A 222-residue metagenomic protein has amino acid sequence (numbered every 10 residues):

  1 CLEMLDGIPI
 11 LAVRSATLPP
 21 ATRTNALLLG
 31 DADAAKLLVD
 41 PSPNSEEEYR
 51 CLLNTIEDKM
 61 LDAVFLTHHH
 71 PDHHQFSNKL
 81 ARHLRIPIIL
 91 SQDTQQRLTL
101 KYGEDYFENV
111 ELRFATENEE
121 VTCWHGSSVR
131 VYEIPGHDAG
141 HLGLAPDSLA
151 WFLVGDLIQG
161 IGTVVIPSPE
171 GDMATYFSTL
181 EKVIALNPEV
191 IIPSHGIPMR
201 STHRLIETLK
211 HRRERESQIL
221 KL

Functional and structural regions predicted by a protein language model:
C1-L5, E104-F107: Short, conserved catalytic or adaptor-binding loops enriched in Gly and charged residues
L2-E57, G143-G155: Conserved beta-strand hairpin/beta-sheet module of binuclear metal-dependent hydrolase folds, prominently
D6, H83-L84, N187: Short, structured coil segments at secondary-structure junctions
P9-L11, F65, I89, R113-A115 (+3 more regions): Hydrophobic/aromatic beta-strand patches that form the interior of the parallel beta-sheet core in alpha/beta enzyme
P19-T22, A115, P135-D138: A short catalytic or substrate-binding loop motif that flags glycine-/basic-rich loops and adjacent residues that bind
T22, P43-S127: Active-site HxH/HxHxD metal-binding segment of metal-dependent hydrolases
A35, P43-S45, S128-Q218: Metallo-beta-lactamase
K221-L222: Short amphipathic alpha-helical elements of helix-turn-helix/winged-helix folds
